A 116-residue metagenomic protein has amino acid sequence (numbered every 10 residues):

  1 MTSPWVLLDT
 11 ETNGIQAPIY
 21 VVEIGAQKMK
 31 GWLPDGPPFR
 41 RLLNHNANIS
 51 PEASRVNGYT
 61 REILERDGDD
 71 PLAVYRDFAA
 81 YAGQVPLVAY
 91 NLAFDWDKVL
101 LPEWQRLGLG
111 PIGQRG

Functional and structural regions predicted by a protein language model:
M1-Q114: Conserved non-catalytic scaffold segment of RNase H-like nuclease domains
